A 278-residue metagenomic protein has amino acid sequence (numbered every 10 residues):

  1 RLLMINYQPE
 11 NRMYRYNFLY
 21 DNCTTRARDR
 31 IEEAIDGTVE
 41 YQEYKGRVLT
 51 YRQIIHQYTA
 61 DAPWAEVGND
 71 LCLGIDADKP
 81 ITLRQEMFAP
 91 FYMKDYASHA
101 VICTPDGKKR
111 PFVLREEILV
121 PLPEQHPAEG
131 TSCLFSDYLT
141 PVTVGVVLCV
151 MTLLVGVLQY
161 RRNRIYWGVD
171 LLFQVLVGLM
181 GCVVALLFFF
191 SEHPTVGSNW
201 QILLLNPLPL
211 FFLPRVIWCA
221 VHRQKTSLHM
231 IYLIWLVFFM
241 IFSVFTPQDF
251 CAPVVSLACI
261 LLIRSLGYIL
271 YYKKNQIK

Functional and structural regions predicted by a protein language model:
R1, T50, S136-V144, V221 (+1 more regions): General structural signal for secondary-structure boundaries
R1-E129: Soluble extramembrane regions of membrane proteins in the secretory/endomembrane system
I5, E10, N69, V150 (+3 more regions): Polar low-complexity intrinsically disordered regions
C23, T50, P90, T140 (+2 more regions): Alpha-helix initiation/capping motif
T104-T195, Q201: Core alpha-helical transmembrane segments of integral membrane proteins
V157, L171, V175-K278: Generic detector of multi-pass transmembrane helix bundles and their immediately adjacent loops in polytopic membrane
